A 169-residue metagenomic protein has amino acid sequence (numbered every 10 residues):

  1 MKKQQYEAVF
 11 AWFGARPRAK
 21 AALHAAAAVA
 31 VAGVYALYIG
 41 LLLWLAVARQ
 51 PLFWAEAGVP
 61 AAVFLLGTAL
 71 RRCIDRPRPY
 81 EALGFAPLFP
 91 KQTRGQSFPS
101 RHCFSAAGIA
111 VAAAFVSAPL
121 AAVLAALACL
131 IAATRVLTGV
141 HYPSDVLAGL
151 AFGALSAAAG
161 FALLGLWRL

Functional and structural regions predicted by a protein language model:
M1-Y38, P51, G67-G95: N-terminal transmembrane-helix/juxtamembrane module of multi-pass inner/ER membrane proteins
K2-Q4, W54, G165-L169: Multi-pass membrane proteins that catalyze or facilitate reactions on polyprenyl-/lipid-phosphate substrates and their
A21, A25, R49, F53 (+2 more regions): Hydrophobic, aromatic-rich alpha-helical transmembrane segments and their membrane-interface anchor motifs
V29-A36, E56-A57, L120-A126: Alpha-helical transmembrane segments
L41-L66: Interfacial segments of alpha-helical transmembrane regions
L43, V47, G67-D75, A114 (+1 more regions): Membrane-water interface at transmembrane helix exits
G58-R71, A122-T134: Small-polar-interrupted transmembrane alpha-helices in polytopic inner-membrane proteins
G84-L169: Membrane-embedded catalytic cores of phosphoryl/pyrophosphoryl-handling enzymes
